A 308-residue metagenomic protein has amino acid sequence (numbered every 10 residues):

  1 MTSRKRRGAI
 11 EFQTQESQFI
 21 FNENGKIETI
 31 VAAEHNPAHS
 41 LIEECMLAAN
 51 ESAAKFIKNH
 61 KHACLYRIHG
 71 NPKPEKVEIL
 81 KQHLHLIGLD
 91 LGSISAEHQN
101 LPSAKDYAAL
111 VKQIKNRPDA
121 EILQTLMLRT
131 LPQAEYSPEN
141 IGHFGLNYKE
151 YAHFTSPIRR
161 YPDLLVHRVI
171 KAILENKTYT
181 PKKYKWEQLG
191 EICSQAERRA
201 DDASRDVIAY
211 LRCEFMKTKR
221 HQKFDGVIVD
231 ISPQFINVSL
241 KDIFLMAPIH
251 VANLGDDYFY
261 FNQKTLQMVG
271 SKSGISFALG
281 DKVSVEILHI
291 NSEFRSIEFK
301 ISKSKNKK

Functional and structural regions predicted by a protein language model:
M1-D257, T265, G280, E286 (+1 more regions): Electropositive polyanion-binding surfaces
D256-G274: Surface-exposed acidic, glycine/proline-enriched linker/cap segments that occur as 15-30-residue helix-coil
